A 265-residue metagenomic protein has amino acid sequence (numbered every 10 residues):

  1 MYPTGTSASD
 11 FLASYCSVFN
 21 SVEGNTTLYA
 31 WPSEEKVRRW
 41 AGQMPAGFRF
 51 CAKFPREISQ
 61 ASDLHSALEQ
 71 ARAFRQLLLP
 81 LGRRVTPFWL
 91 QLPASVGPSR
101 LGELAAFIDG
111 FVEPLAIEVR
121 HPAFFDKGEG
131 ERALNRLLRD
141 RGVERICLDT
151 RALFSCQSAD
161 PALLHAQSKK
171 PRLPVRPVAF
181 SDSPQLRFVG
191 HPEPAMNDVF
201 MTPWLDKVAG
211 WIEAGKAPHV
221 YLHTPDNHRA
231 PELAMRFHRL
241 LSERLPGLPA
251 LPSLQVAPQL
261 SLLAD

Functional and structural regions predicted by a protein language model:
M1-D265: Residues lining hydrophobic/aromatic ligand-binding pockets adjacent to catalytic sites
